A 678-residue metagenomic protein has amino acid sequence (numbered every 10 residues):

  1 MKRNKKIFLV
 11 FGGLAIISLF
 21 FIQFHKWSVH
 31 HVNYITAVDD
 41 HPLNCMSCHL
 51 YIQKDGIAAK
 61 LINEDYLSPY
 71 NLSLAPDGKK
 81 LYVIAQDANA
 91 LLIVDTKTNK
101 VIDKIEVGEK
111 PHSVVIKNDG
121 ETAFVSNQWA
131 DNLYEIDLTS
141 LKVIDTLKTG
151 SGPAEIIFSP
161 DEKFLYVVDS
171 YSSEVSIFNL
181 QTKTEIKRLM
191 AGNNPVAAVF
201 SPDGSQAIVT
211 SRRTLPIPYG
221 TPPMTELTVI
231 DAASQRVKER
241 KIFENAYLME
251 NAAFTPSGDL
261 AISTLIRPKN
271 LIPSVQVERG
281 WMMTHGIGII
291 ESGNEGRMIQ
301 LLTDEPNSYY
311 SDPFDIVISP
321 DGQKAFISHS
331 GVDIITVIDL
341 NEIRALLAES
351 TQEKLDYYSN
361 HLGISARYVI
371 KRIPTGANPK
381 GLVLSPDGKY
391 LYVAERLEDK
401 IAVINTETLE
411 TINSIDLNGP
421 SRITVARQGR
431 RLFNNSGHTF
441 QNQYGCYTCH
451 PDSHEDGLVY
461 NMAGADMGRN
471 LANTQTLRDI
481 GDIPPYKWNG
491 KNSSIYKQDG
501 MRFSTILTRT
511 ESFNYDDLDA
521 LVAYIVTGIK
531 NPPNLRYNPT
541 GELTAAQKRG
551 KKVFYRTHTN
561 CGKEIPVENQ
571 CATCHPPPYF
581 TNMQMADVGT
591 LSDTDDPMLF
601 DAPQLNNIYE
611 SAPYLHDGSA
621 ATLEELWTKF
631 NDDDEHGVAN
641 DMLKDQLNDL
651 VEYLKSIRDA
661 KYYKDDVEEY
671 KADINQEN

Functional and structural regions predicted by a protein language model:
N4-K5, L19-A75, A88, T284 (+5 more regions): Short sequence/structural segments immediately N-terminal
P42, A88, A130, S172-E174 (+6 more regions): A detector of repeated loop/turn-to-beta-strand junctions in beta-rich toroidal repeat architectures
I62-D65, K104-G108, T146-G150, R188-A191 (+4 more regions): Surface loop/turn motifs at the tips and blade-to-blade linkers of beta-strand repeat domains
Y66, N71, V209, T214 (+5 more regions): Periplasmic c-type cytochrome electron-transfer domains
P76-D77, N118-G120, P160-D161, P202-D203 (+3 more regions): Residue-level detector of Asp-centered blade-edge/turn motifs that repeat once per structural unit in beta-propeller
D95-N99, D137-L141, N179-K183, D231-Q235 (+3 more regions): Short loop/turn segments that connect beta-strands within beta-propeller blades
